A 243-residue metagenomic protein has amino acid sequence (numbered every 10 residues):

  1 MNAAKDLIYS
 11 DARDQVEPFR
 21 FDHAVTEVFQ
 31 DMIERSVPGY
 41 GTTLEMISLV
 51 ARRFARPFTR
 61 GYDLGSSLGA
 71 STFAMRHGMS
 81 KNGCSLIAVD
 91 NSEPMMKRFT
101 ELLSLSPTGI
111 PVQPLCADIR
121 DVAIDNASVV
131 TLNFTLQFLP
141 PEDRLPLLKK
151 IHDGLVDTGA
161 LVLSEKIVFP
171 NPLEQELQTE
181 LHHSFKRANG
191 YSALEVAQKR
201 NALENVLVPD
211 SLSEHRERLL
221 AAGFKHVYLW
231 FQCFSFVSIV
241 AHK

Functional and structural regions predicted by a protein language model:
A12-F19, H23-L44: Class I SAM-dependent methyltransferase Rossmann-like catalytic core, especially the SAM/SAH-binding loop
G39-F58: Conserved alpha-helix/loop element of class I SAM-dependent methyltransferases that forms part of the SAM/SAH-binding
Y62-D63, S67-R120: Class I SAM-dependent methyltransferase SAM/SAH-binding core
T131: A conserved beta-strand element that flanks and buttresses the S-adenosyl-L-methionine
L145-D157: A short glycine-rich, Lys/Arg-flanked "PGG" loop and its adjoining helix->strand segment in the class I
V162-A188: Conserved class I S-adenosyl-L-methionine
N205-A222: Short alpha-helix
A222-K243: Core SAM-dependent methyltransferase catalytic element
